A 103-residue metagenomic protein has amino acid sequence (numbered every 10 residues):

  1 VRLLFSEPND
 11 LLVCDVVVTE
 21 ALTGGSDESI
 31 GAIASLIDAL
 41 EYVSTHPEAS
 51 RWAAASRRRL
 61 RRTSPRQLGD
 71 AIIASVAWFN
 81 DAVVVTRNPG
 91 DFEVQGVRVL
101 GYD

Functional and structural regions predicted by a protein language model:
V1-V13, L22-S35: Short, well-structured N-terminal submotif of metal-dependent ribonuclease cores
F5, W78, E93: Anion (oxyanion) recognition and catalysis
V13-C14, P65-Q67, N88-P89, D103: Histidine- and aromatic-rich ligand-binding microenvironments
C14, V18, I30-I33, S50-A53 (+1 more regions): A general structural signal for well-ordered alpha-helical segments in protein cores
D27, R87-G90: Short, polar loop motifs at secondary-structure junctions
L40-E41, G96-Y102: Active-site regions of enzymes building and remodeling cell-envelope glycoconjugates
E41-R87: Active-site neighborhoods of divalent-metal-dependent phosphate/nucleic-acid chemistry enzymes
